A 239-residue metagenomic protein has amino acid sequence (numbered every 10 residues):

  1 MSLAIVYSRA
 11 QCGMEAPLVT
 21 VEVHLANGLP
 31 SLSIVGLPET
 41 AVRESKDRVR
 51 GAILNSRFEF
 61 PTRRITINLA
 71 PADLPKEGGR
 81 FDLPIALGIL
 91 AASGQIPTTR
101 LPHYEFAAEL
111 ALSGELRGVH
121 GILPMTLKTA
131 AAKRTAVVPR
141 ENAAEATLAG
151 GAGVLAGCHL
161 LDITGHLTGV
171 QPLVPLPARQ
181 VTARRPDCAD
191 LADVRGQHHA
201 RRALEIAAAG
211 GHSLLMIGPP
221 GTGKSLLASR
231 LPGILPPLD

Functional and structural regions predicted by a protein language model:
M1-L226, P232: Peripheral, non-AAA+ core regions of ATP-driven protein-machinery
G233-D239: Post-Walker A helix-loop "phosphate-sensing" segment adjacent to the P-loop in P-loop NTPases
